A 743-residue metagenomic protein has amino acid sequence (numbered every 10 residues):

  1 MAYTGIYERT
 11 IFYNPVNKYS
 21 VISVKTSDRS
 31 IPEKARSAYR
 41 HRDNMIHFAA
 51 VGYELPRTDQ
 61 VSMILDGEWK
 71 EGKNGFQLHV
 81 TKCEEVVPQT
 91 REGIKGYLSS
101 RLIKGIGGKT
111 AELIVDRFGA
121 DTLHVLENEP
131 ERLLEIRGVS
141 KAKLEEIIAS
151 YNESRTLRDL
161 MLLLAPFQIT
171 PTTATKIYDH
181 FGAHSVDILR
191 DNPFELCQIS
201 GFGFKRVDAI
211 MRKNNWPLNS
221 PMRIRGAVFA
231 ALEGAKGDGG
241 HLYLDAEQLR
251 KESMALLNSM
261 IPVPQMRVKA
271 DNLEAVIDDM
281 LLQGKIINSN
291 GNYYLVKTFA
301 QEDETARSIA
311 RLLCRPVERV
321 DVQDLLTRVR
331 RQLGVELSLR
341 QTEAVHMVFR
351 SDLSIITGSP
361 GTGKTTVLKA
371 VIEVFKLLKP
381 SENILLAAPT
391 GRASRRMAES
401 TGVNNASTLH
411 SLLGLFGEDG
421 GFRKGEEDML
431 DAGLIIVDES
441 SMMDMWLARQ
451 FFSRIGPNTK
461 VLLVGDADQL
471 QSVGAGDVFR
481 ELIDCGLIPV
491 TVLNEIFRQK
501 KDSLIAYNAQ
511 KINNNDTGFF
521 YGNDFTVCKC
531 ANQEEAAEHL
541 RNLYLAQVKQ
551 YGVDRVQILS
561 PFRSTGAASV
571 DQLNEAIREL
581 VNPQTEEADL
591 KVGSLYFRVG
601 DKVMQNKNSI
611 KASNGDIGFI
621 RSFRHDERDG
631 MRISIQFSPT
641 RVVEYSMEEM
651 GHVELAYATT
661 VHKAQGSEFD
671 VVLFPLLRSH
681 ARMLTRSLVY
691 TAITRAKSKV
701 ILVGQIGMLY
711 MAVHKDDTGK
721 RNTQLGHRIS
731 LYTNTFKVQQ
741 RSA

Functional and structural regions predicted by a protein language model:
M1-D321, A743: Accessory, non-ATPase domains that flank or precede helicase/AAA+ motor cores in DNA-metabolism machines
R57-V61, F597, A612: Short, well-ordered loop/turn sites that connect or cap secondary structure elements
G334-R350: N-terminal pre-P-loop "Q-motif" helix
V348, S359, P389, P561: P-loop (Walker A) phosphate-binding loop of NTP-binding proteins
R350, I355, A370, V374 (+8 more regions): Conserved helicase motor core of SF1/SF2 NTP-dependent helicases
K364: Conserved lysine of the Walker
A467-K611, R621, Q739-R741: Conserved helicase motor core of P-loop NTPases
D616-A743: C-terminal accessory regions
